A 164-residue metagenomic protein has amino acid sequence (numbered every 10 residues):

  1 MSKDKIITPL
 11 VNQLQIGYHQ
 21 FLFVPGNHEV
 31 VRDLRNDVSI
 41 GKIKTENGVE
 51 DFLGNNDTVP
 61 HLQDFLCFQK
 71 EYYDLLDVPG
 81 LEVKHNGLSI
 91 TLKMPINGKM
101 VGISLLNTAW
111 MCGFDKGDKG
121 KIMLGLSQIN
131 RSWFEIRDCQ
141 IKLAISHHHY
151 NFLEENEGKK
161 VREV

Functional and structural regions predicted by a protein language model:
S2-I122: Extended active-site neighborhood of metal-dependent phosphoesterases/phosphodiesterases
L88-V164: His/acidic metal-ligating clusters that form di-metal
